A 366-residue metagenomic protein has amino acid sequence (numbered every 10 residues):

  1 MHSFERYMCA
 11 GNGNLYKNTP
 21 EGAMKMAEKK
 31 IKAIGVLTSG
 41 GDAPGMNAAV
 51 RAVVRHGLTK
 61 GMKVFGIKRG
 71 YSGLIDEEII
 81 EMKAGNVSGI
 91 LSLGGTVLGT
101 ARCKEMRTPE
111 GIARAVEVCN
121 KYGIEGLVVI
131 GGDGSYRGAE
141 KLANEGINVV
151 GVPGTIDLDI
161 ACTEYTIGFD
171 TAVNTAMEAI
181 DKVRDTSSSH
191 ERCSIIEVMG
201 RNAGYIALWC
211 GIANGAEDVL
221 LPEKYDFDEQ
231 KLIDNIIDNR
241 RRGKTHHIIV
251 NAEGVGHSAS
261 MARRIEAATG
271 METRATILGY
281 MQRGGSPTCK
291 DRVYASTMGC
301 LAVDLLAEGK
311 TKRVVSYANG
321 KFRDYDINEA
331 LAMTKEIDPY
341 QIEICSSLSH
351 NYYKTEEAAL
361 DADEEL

Functional and structural regions predicted by a protein language model:
S3-K25: Short, Lys/Arg-enriched N-terminal segments with co-localized hydrophobic residues within the first ~10-30 amino acids
A27, L74-V129, G134-S135, I167-N174 (+1 more regions): Glycine-rich oxoanion-binding loops at beta->alpha junctions
A27-I75: N-terminal phosphate-binding or glycine-rich loops at protein starts, especially the Walker A/P-loop of NTPases
A48-V53, D133-I147, A207: Short Gly/Thr/Asp-enriched flexible loops that form oxyanion-binding sites at enzyme active sites
I67-K68, A143-G168, L220-K224, I277: Short, acidic/small-residue loops that bind anionic groups at enzyme active sites
V129-G131, K141, F169-E272, T276: Accessory alpha-helical/coil subdomains and C-terminal extensions that flank or cap enzyme catalytic cores
H257, I265-L366: C-terminal non-catalytic interaction/assembly regions of soluble proteins
